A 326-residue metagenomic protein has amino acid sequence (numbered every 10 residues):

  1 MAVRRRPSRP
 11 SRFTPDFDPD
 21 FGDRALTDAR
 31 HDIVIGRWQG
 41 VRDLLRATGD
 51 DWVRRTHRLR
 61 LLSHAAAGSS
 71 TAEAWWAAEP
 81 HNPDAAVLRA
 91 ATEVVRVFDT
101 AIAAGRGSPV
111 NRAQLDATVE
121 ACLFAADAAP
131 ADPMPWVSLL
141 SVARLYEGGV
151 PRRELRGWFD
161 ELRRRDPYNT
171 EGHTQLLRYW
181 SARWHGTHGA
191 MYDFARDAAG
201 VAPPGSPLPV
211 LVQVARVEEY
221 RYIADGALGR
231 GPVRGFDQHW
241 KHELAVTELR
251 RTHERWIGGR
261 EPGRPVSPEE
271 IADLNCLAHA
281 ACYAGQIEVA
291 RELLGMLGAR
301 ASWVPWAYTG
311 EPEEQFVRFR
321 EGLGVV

Functional and structural regions predicted by a protein language model:
M1-E79, R291-V326: Extreme N-terminal leader/anchor segments
F21-R24, A117, E154, A272-D273: Alpha-helix N-cap/N′ positions at the starts of helices
A47-A78, A91-A131, P135-R164, E171-P204 (+2 more regions): Short coil/linker segments at helix-helix boundaries
H81-P83, A131, Y168-N169, E269: Short helix-capping/linker turns of helical repeat alpha-solenoids
P83-E93, A278: Extended, hydrophobic/aromatic-rich amphipathic alpha-helical segments that build helical scaffolds
Q238-V326: Fungal-biased detection of long, low-complexity, Ser/Thr- and Lys/Arg-rich intrinsically disordered regions
